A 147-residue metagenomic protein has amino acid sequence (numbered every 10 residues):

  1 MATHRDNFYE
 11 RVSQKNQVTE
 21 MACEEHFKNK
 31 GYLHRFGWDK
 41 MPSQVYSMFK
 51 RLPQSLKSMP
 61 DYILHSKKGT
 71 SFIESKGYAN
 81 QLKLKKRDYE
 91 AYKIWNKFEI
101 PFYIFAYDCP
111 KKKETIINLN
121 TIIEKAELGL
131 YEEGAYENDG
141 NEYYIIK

Functional and structural regions predicted by a protein language model:
M1-E24, Y32: Nuclease catalytic cores
D6-S13, R35-K68: Active-site metal-binding core of divalent-cation-utilizing nuclease and nuclease-like domains
F27, P60-A79: Conserved catalytic cores of phosphodiester-cleaving nucleases, focusing on short active-site segments
G31-Y32, I100: Short phosphate-binding/catalytic loops that engage adenosine nucleotides
R35-G37, F72, Y103-A106: A structural signal for short, well-ordered beta-strand segments and their strand-loop junctions that often border
A79-Y89: Active-site-adjacent loop/helix micro-motif of nuclease/hydrolase catalytic cores
K93-I123: Nucleic-acid nuclease catalytic cores
T115-K147: Intrinsically disordered, low-complexity terminal regions enriched in charged/polar residues
